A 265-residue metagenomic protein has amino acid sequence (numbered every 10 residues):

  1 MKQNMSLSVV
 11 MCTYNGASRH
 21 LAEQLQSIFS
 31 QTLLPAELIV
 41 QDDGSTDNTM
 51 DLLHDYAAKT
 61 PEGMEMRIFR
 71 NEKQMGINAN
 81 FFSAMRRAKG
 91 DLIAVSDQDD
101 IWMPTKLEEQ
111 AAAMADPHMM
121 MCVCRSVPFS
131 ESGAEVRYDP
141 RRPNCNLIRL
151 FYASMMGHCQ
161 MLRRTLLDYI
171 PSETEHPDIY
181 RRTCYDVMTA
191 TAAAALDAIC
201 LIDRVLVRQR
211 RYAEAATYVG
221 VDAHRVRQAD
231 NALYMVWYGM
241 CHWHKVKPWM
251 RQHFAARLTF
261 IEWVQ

Functional and structural regions predicted by a protein language model:
K2-R227: Nucleotide-sugar donor-binding/catalytic module of glycosyltransferases that assemble extracellular/cell-envelope
I148-L150, Q209-A213, Y218-Q265: Catalytic core of nucleotide-sugar-dependent glycosyltransferases
